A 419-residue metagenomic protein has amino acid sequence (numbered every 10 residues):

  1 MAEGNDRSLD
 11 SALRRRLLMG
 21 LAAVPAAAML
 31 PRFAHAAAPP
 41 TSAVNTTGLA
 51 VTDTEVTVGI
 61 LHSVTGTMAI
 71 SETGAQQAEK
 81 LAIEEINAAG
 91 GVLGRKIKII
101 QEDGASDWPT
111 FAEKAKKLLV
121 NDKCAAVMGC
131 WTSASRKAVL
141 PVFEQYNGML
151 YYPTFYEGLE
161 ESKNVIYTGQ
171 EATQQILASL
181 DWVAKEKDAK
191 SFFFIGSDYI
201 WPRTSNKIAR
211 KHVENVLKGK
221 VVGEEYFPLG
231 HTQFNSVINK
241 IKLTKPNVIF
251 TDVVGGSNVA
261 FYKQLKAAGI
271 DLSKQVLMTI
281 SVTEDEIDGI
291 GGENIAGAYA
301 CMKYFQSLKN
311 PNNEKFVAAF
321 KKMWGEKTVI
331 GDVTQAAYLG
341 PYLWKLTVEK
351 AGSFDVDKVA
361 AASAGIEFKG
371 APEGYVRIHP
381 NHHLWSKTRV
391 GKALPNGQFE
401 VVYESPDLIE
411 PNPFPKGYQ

Functional and structural regions predicted by a protein language model:
M1-L13, G20-P31, H35-A37: N-terminal secretory signal peptides
A43-K80, E102-P109, W131, I195-R203 (+2 more regions): Extracytoplasmic "Venus flytrap"
V44, F111, T168-F192, R203-T204 (+5 more regions): Hydrophobic alpha-helical segments within soluble ligand-binding/sensing domains
V44-T46, I70-Q77, G90-L159, F227-F234 (+1 more regions): Beta-alpha junction/loop-to-helix N-cap segments that form part of ligand/metal-binding clefts
V64, V165-L229, V248, G325 (+1 more regions): An alpha-beta-alpha
N206-C301: Extracellular/periplasmic bilobed ligand-binding domains
L265-Y338, E349-G352, V402-Y418: Extracellular/periplasmic periplasmic-binding protein-like sensory domains
E367-Q419: Solvent-exposed, acidic/polar segments of extracytosolic/periplasmic ligand-binding ectodomains
